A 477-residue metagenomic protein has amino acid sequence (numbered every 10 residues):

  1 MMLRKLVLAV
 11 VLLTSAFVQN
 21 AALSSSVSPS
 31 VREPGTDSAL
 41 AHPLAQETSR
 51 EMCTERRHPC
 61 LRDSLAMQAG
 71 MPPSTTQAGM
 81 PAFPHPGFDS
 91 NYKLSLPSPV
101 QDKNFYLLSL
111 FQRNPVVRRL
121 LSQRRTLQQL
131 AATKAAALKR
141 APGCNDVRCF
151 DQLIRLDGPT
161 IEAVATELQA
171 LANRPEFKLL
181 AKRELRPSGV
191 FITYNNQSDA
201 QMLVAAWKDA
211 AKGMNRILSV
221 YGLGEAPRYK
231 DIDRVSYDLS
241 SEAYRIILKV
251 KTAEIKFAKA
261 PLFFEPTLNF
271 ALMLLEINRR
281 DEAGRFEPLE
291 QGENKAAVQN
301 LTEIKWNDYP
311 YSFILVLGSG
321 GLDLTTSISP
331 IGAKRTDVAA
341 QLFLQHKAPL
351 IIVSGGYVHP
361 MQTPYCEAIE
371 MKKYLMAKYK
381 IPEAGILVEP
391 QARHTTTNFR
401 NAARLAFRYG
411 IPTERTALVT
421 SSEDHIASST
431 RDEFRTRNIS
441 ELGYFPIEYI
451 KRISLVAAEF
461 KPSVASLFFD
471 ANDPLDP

Functional and structural regions predicted by a protein language model:
M1-V7: Bacterial N-terminal signal peptides that target proteins for export
A9-A16: Bacterial N-terminal signal peptides
A16, S38, Q77-A78: Serine/threonine-rich, low-complexity intrinsically disordered segments
Q19-A41: Signal peptide processing junction and immediate N-terminal pro/mature segment of secreted/exported proteins
P43, T48, C53-L65, G70 (+2 more regions): A structural signal for short, hydrophobic/glycine-enriched beta-strand patches
